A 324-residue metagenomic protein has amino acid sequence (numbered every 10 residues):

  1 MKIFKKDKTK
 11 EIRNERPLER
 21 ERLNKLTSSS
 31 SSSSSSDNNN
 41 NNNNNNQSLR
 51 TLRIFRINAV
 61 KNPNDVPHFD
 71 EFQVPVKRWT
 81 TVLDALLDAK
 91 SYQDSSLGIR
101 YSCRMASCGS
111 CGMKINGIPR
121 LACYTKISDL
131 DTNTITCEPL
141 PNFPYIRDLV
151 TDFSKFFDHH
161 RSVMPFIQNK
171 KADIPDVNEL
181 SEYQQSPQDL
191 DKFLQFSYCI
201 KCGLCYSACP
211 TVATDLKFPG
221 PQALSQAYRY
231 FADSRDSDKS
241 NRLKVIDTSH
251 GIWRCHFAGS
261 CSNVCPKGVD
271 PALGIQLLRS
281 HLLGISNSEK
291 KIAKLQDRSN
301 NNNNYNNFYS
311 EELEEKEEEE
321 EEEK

Functional and structural regions predicted by a protein language model:
K2-S29, N45-H160, L190-K192, F196-S197 (+5 more regions): Iron-sulfur-associated redox domains of electron-transfer enzymes in respiratory and anaerobic energy metabolism
S28-N45, N302-N304, E317-E322: Long, low-complexity Q/N-rich tracts
S30-N44, V60-V66, K170-V177, S288-K291: Intrinsically disordered, low-complexity coil segments
T80-Q93, E138-K324: Ferredoxin-type iron-sulfur electron-transfer modules in oxidoreductases and energy-metabolism complexes
